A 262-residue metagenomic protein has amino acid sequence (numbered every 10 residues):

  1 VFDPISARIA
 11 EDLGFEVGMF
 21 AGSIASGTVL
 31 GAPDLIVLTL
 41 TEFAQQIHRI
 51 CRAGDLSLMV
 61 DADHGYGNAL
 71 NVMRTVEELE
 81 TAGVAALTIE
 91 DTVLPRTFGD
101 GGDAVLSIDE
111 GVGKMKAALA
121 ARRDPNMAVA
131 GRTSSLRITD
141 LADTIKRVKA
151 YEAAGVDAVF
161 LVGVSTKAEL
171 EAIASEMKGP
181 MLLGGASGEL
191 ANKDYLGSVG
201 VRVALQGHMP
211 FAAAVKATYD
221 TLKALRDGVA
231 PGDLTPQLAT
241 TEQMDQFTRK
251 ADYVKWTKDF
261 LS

Functional and structural regions predicted by a protein language model:
V1-H208, A212-K223, V254-S262: Alpha/beta enzyme core
L225-S262: Flexible C-terminal active-site loop/helix
